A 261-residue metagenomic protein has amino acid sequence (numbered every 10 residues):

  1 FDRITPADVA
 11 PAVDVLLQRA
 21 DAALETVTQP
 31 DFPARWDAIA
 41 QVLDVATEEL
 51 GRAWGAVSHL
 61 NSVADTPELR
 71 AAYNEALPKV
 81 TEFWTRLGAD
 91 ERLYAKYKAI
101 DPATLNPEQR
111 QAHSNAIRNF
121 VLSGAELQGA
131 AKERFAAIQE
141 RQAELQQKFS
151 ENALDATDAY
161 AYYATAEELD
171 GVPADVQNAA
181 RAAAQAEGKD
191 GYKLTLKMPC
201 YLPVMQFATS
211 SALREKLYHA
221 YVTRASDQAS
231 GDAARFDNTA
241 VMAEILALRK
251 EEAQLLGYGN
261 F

Functional and structural regions predicted by a protein language model:
F1-F261: Zn2+-dependent metallopeptidase catalytic domains
